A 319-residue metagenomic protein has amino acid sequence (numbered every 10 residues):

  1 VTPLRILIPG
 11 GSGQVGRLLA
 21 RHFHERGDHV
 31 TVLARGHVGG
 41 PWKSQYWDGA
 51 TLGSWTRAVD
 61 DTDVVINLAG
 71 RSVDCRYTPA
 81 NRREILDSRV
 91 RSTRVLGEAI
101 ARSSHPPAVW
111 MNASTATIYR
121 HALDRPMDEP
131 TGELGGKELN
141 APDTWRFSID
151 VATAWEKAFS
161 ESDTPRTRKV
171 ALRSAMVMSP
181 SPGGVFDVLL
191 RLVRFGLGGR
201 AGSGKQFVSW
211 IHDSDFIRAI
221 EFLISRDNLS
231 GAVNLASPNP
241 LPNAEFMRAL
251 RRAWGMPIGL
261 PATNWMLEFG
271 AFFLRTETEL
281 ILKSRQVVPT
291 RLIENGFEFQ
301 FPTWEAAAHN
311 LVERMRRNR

Functional and structural regions predicted by a protein language model:
L4, I258, T278-R319: C-terminal amphipathic/interface module of NAD(P)-dependent oxidoreductases and related NAD-binding regulators
I6-R26: N-terminal Rossmann NAD(P)H-binding glycine-rich loop of SDR-like oxidoreductase domains
V38-V95: NAD(P)H-binding glycine-rich loop region in Rossmannoid oxidoreductase-like domains and their noncatalytic homologs
R94-W145: Conserved Rossmann-fold NAD(P)-dependent oxidoreductase catalytic core, especially the SDR/UDP-sugar
L139-K169: Active-site Tyr-X1-5-Lys
T164-T167, M178-V188, L223-V233: Glycine/proline-rich active-site loop of Rossmann-fold NAD(P)-dependent oxidoreductases
L190-G199, Q206-L241: Alpha-helical substrate-binding/gating segment
L223-R275, H309-R319: Mid/C-terminal beta-alpha module of Rossmann-like enzyme folds, strongest in SDR-family dehydrogenases/epimerases
